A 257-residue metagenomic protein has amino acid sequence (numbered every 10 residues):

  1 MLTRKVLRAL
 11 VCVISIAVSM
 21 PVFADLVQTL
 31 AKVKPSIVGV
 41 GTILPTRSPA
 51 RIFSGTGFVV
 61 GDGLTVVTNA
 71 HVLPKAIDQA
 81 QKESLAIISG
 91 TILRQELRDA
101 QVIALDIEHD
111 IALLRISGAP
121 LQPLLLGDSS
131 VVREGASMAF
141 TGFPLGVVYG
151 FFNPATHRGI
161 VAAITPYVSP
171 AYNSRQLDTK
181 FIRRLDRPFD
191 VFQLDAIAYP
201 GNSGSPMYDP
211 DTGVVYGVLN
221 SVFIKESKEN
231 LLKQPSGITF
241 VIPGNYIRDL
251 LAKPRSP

Functional and structural regions predicted by a protein language model:
M1-L10: Bacterial N-terminal signal peptides that target proteins for export
V11-I16: Hydrophobic helical h-region of N-terminal Sec-dependent signal peptides in bacterial secretory/periplasmic proteins
D25-L26, I43-N69, L97-D99, G204 (+2 more regions): A conserved glycine-rich beta-strand in the N-terminal activation segment of trypsin-fold
Q28-T29, Q101-I103, S117-N153: Active-site substrate-binding loop(s) of clan PA
V33-A50, S117-P123, A155-A252: Active-site region of chymotrypsin-like
V60-G61, V132, P210: Short, well-ordered loop/turn sites that connect or cap secondary structure elements
G61-I107: Catalytic-histidine neighborhood of serine endopeptidases, predominantly the chymotrypsin-like S1/PA family
